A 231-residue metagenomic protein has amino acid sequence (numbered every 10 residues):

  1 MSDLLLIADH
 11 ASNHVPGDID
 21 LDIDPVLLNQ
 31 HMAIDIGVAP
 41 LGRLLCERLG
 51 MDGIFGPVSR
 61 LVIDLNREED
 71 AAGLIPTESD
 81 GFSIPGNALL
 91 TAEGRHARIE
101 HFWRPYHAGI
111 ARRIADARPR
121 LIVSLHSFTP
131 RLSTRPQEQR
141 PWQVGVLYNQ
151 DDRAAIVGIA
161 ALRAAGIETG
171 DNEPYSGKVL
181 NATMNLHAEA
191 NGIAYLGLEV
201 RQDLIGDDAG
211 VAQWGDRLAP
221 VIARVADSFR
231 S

Functional and structural regions predicted by a protein language model:
M1-S231: N-terminal catalytic or cofactor-binding beta/alpha core of small enzyme domains
